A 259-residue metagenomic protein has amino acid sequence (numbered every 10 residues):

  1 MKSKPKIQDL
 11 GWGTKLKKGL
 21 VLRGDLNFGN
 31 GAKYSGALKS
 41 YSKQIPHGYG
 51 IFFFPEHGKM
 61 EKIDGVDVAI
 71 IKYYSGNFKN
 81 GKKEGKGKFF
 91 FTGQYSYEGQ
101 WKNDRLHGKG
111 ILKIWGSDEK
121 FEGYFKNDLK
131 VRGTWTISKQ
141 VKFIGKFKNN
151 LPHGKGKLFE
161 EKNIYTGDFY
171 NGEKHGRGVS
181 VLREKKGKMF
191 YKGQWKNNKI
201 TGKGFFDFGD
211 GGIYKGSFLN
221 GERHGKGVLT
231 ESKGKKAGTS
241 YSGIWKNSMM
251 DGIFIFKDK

Functional and structural regions predicted by a protein language model:
M1-K259: Intrinsically disordered, low-complexity repeat tracts enriched in Gly/Pro/Ser/Thr and acidic residues, frequently
